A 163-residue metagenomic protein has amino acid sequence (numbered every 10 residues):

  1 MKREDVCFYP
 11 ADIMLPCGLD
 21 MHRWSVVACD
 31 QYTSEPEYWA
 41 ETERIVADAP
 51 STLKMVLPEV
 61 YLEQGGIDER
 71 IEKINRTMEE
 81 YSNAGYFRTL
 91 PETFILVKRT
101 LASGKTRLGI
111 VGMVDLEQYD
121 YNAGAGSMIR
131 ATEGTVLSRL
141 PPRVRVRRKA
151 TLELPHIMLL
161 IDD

Functional and structural regions predicted by a protein language model:
M1-D163: N-terminal extension/subdomain marker
